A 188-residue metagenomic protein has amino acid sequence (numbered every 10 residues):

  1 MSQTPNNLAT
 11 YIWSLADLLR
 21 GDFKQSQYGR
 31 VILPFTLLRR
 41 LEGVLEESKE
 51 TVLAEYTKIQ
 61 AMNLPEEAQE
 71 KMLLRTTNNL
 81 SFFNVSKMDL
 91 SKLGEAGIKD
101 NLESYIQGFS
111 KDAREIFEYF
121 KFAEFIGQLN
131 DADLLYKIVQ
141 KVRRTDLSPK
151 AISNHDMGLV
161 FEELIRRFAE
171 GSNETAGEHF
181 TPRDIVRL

Functional and structural regions predicted by a protein language model:
M1-L188: Non-catalytic, mostly N-terminal accessory regions of nucleic-acid modification and defense proteins
